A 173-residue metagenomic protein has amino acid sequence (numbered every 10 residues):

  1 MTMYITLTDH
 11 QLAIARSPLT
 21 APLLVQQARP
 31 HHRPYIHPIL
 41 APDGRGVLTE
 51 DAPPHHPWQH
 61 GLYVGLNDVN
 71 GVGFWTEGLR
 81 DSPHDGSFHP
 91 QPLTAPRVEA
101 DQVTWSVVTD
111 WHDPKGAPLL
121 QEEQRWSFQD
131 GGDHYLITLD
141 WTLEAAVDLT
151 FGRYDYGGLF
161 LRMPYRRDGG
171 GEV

Functional and structural regions predicted by a protein language model:
M1-G61: Beta-strand-rich N-terminal accessory domains
H10-Q11, D101, D133, G157: Beta-strand-connecting loop/turn residues
L12-P18, V103-D110, I137: Generic recognition of long tandem-repeat/solenoid scaffolds
I14, Q26, I39, L62 (+3 more regions): Generic structural hydrophobic/aromatic packing signal, biased to beta-strands
L19-L24, R45-T49, H112-Q121, D168-G170: Short, surface-exposed beta-strand/loop "edge" segments at domain boundaries and coil↔beta transitions
P22-Q26, T49, P92-V98, A145-T150: Intrinsically disordered, low-complexity boundary segments flanking structured domains
Q26-R29, Y35-A41, G131-V173: Acidic (Asp/Glu-rich), glycine- and aromatic
Y63-D133: Extended, loop-rich substrate-binding clefts of extracytoplasmic carbohydrate-active enzymes
